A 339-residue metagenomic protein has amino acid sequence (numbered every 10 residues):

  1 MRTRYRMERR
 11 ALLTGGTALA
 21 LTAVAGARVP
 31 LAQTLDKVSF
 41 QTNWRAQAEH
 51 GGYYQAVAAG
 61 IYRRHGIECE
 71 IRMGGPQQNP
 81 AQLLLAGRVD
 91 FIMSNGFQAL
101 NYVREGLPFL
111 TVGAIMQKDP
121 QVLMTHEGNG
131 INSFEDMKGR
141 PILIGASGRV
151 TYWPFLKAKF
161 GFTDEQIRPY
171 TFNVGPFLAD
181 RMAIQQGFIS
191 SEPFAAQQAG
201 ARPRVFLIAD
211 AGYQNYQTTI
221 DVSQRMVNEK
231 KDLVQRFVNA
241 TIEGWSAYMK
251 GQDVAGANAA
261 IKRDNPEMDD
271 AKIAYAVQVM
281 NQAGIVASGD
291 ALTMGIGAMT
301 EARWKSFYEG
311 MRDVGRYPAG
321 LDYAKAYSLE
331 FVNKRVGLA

Functional and structural regions predicted by a protein language model:
M1-M7, A11, G15-A25: N-terminal secretory signal peptides
M1-R6, L31-Q33, A339: Basic/polar N-terminal segments that are highly enriched at the extreme N-terminus, encompassing both cleavable
L31-G187, F206-L207, Q214: Short, glycine-/small- and polar/acidic-enriched structural segments that line small-molecule recognition paths
E70, Q78-N79, D210-A211, A274-N281 (+1 more regions): Short linear loop/turn motifs
F97-Q98, F172-E267: Pocket-lining segment of extracytoplasmic ligand-binding domains
F162-I167, N265-Q278, Y317-K325: Short, surface-exposed acidic
N228-V314: Secondary-structure end/capping motifs
E301-A339: Conserved C-terminal helix/tail region of periplasmic/extracytoplasmic solute-binding proteins
